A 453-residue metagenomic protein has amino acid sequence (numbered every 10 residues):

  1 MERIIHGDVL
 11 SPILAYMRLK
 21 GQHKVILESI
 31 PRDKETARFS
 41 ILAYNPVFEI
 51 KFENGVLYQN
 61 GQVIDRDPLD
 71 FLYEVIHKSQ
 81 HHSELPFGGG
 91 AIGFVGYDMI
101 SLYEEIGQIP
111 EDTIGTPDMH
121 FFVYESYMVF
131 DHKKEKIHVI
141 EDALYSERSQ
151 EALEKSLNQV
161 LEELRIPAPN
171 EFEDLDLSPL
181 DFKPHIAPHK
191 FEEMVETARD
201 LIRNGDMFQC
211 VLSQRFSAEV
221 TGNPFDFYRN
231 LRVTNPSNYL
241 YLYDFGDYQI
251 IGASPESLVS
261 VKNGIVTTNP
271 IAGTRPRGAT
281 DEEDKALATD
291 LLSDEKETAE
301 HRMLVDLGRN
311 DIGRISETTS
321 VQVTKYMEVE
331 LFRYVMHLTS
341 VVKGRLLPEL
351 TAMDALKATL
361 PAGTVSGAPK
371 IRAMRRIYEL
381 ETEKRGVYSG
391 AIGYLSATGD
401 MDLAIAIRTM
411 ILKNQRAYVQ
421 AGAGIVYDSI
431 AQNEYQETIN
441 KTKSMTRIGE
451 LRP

Functional and structural regions predicted by a protein language model:
M1-P453: Extended alpha-helical targeting/anchoring segments, especially N-terminal organellar/secretory targeting helices
